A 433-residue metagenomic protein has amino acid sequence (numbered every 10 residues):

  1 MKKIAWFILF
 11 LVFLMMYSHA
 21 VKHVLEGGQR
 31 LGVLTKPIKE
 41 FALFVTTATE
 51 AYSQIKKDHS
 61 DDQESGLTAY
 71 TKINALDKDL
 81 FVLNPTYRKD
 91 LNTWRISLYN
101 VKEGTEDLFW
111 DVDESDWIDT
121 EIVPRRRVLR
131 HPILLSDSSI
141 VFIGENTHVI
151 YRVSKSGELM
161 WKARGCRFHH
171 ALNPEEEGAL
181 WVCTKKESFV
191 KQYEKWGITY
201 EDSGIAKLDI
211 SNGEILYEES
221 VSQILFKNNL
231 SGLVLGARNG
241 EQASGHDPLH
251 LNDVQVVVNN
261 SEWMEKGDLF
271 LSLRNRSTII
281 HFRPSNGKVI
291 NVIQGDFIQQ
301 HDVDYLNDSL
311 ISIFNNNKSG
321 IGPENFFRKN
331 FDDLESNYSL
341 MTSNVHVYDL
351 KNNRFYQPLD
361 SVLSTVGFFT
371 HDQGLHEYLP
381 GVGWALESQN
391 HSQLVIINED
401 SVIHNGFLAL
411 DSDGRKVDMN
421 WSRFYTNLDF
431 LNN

Functional and structural regions predicted by a protein language model:
M1-K2: Cytosolic-side transmembrane helix boundary signature
A5-N433: Histidine-/acidic-rich catalytic cores in large beta-rich domains
